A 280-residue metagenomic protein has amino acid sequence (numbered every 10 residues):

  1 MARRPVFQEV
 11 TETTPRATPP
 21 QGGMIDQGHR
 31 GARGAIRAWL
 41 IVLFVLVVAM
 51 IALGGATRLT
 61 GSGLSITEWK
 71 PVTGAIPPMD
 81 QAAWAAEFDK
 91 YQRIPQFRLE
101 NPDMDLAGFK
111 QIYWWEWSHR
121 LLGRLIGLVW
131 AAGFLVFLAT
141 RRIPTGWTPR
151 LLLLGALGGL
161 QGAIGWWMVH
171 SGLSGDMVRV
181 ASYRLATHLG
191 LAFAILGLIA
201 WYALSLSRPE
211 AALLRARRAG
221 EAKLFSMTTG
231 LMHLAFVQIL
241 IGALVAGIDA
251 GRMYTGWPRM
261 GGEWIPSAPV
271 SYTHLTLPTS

Functional and structural regions predicted by a protein language model:
E12-G31, R208-L224: Membrane-interfacial, low-structure loops and terminal tails that flank and connect transmembrane helices in multi-pass
I36-V45, G146-L154, R215-V237: Interfacial segments of alpha-helical transmembrane regions
W39-K70, A235-V245: N-terminal signal-anchor transmembrane alpha helix
G55, V237-W264: Transmembrane alpha-helix/helix-exit interface in multi-pass inner-membrane proteins
R58-L64, I164-L185, A246-M253: Interfacial helix-loop-helix junctions of multi-pass membrane proteins
K90-L128, L275: Individual transmembrane alpha-helix segments
G127-W130, G190-L206: Hydrophobic cores of alpha-helical transmembrane segments in multi-pass inner/ER membrane proteins, independent
T273-T279: Conserved small/polar residues in nucleotide/adenosyl-binding loops
